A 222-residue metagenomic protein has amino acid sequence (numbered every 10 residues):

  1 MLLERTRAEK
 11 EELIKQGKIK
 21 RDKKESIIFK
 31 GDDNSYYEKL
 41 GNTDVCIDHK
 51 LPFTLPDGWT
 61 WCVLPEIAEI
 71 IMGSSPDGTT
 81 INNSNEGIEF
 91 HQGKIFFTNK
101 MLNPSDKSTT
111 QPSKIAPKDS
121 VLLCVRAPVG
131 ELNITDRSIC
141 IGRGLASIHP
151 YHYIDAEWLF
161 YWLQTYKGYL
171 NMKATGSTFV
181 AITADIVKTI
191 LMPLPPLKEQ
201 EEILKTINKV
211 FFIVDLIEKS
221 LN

Functional and structural regions predicted by a protein language model:
M1-D44: Extended, domain-scale alpha-helical bundle/helix-rich regions
M1-E12, Y169, I186-N222: Amphipathic alpha-helical coiled-coil/heptad-repeat segments
E12-I19, G73, D77, M172 (+3 more regions): Intrinsically disordered or highly flexible coil/loop and linker segments, enriched in small and charged/polar residues
D44-K50, P65-T80, G87-K118, D136 (+1 more regions): Sequence-specific dsDNA recognition surfaces
V45-S74, L197-K205, V210-N222: Non-catalytic DNA-recognition/assembly elements of restriction-modification systems
D57, E89, V180: Residues that recognize and position ribonucleotide moieties
V63-I71, F96-F97, K118, E131-L194: Basic, amphipathic alpha-helical recognition segments used for DNA target recognition
L123-C124: A generic structural signal for residues embedded in beta-strands
